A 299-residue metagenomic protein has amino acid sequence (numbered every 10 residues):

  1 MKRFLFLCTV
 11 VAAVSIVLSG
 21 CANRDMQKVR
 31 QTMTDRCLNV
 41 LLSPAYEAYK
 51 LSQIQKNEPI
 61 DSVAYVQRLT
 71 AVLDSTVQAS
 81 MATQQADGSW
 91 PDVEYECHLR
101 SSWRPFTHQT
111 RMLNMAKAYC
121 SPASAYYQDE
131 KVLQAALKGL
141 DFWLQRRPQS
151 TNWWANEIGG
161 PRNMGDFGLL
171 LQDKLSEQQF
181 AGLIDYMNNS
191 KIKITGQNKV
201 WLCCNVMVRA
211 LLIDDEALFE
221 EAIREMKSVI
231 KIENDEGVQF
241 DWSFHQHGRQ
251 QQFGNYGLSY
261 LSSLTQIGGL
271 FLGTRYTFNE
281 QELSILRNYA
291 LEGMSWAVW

Functional and structural regions predicted by a protein language model:
F4-V14: Sec-dependent N-terminal signal peptides
A12-K28: Bacterial Sec-dependent signal peptides at the C-terminal "C-region" and cleavage site
G20, N57-P59, Q128: Short, flexible coil/linker elements and helix-boundary hinge sites characteristic of intrinsically disordered
R24-F106: Low-complexity, Ser/Thr/Pro/Gly-enriched N-terminal "stalk/linker" regions
Q78-W299: Aromatic-lined, polymer-binding surfaces characteristic of secreted/periplasmic polysaccharide-degrading enzymes
